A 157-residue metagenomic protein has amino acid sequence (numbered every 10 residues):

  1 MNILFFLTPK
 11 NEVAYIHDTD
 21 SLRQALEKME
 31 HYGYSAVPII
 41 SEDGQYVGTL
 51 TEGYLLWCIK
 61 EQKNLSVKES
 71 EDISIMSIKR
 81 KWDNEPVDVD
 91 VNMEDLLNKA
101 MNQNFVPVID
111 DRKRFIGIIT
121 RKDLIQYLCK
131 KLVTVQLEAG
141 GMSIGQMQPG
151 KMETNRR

Functional and structural regions predicted by a protein language model:
M1-E12, T51-Q103, T120-R157: Tandem CBS (Bateman) regulatory domains
Y15-Y34, I40-S41, E85-Q103, I109-R112 (+1 more regions): The conserved cystathionine-beta-synthase
H17, R23-K68: Acidic (E/D-rich), amphipathic helical modules within compact regulatory domains
Y46, R114-F115: Short glycine/threonine-rich beta-strand-turn micro-motifs
P107, G117-T120: Short hydrophobic beta-strand segments that form the core of ligand-binding sensory/regulatory domains
